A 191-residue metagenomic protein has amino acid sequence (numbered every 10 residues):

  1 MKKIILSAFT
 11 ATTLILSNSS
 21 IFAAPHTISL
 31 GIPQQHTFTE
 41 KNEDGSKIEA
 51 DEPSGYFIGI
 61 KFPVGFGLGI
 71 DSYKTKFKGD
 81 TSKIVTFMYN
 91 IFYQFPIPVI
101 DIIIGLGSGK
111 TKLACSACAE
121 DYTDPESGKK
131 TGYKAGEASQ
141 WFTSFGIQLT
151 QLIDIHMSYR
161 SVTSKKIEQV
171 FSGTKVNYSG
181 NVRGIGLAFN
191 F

Functional and structural regions predicted by a protein language model:
M1-T27: Cleavable N-terminal export/targeting peptides
F22-P25, P96-I102, L149-I155: Short loop/turn motifs that connect adjacent beta-strands in outer-membrane beta-barrel proteins
F22-T27, S46-K61, N90-F92, S144: Secretion/assembly modules of Gram-negative surface proteins
A23-H36, F66: Transmembrane beta-strand segments of Gram-negative outer membrane beta-barrel proteins
I32, Y56-S127, K134-S139, I147 (+1 more regions): Gram-negative (and chloroplast) outer-membrane scaffold detector with strong preference for beta-barrel transmembrane
Q35-Y56, S127-A135, K165-I167: Surface-exposed strand-loop-strand hairpins of Gram-negative outer-membrane beta-barrel proteins
E40-D44, D80-S82, S116-C118, I167-F171: Outer-membrane beta-barrel and related beta-rich outer-membrane complex signature in Gram-negative bacteria
H156-F191: Hydrophobic secondary-structure block in the mid-to-C-terminal portion of proteins
